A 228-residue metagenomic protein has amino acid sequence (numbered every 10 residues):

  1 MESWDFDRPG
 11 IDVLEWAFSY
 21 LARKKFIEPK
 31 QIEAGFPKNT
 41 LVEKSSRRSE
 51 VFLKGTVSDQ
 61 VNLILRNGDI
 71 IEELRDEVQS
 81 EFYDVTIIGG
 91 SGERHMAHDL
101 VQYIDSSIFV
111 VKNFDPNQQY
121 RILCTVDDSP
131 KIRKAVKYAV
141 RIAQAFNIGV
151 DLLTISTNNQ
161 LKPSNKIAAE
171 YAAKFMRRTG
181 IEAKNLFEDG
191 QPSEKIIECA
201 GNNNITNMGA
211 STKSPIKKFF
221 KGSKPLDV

Functional and structural regions predicted by a protein language model:
M1-P29, Y120-L186, I205: Small/aliphatic-rich secondary-structure junction motif
K24-V57: Short mixed-charge
V51-G55, V111-Q118: Short boundary motifs at domain starts and secondary-structure transition points
N62-R66, F109, D151-L153, K184-E188: General small-molecule cofactor/ligand-binding pocket signal
L63-P116, A200-V228: Gly/Ser-rich helix-loop-strand patches that form or flank binding pockets for ribonucleotide-derived cofactors
D69, E73, A135-Y138, K195: Well-ordered alpha-helical segments embedded in enzymatic catalytic cores
L161, E194-I196, S214-K218: Short active-site-adjacent structural elements
A172-A173, D189-A200: A short, acidic, amphipathic alpha-helical segment used as a generic capping/interface helix at domain edges
